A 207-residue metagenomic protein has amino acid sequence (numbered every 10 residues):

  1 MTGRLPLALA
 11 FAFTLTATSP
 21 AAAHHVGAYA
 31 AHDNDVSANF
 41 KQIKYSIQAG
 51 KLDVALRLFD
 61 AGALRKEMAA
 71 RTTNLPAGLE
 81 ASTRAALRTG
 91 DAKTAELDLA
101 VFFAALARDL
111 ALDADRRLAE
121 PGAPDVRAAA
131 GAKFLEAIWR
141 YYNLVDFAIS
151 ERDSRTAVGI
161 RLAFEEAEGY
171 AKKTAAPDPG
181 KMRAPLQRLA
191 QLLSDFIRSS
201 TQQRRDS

Functional and structural regions predicted by a protein language model:
M1-L9: Bacterial N-terminal signal peptides that target proteins for export
A8-A17: Bacterial N-terminal signal peptides
S19-A23: Sec/Tat signal peptide C-region and signal peptidase I cleavage site
H24-S207: Mature extracytoplasmic or organellar-lumen-exposed domains after removal of signal/transit peptides
